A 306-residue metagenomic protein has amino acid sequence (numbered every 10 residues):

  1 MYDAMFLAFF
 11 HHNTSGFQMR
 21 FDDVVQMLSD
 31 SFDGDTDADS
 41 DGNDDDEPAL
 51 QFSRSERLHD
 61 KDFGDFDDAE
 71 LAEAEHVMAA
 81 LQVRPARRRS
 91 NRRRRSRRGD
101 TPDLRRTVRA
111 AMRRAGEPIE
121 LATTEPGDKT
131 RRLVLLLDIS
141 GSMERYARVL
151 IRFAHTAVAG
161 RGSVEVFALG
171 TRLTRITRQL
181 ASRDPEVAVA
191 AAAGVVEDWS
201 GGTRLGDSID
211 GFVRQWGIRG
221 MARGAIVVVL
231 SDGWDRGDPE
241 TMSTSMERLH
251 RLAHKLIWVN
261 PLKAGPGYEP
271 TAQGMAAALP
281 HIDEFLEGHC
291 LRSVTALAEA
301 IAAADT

Functional and structural regions predicted by a protein language model:
M1-T130: Acidic/polar low-complexity segments with low predicted structural confidence
A4, M246-T306: Von Willebrand factor type A / integrin I
V108, L136-S140, G224-G237, D283: DG-centered beta-turn motif at the end of beta-strands
A110-E117, T156-A159, R214, I218: Conserved helix-loop functional segments at active or binding sites
G127-V195, G202-G211, I226-V229: Von Willebrand factor
S142-E144, L173, W234-G237, G265: Short acidic, S/G/P-rich loop/turn micro-motifs used as interaction or catalytic elements
Y146, V166, T177-R178, I218-G224 (+3 more regions): Extended hydrophobic-aromatic, low-complexity segments
W199-G233, D238-M242, L249: C-terminal structural cap/anchor segments
